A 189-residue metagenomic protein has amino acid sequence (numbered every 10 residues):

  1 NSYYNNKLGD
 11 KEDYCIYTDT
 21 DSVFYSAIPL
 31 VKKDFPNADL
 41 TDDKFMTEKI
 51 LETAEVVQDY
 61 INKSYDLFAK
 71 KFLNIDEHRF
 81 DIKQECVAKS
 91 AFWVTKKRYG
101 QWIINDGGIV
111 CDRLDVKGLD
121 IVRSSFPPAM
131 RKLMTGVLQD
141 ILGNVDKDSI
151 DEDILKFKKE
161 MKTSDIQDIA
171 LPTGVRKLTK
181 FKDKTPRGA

Functional and structural regions predicted by a protein language model:
N1-T20, A27-A189: DNA-dependent DNA polymerase catalytic subunits
